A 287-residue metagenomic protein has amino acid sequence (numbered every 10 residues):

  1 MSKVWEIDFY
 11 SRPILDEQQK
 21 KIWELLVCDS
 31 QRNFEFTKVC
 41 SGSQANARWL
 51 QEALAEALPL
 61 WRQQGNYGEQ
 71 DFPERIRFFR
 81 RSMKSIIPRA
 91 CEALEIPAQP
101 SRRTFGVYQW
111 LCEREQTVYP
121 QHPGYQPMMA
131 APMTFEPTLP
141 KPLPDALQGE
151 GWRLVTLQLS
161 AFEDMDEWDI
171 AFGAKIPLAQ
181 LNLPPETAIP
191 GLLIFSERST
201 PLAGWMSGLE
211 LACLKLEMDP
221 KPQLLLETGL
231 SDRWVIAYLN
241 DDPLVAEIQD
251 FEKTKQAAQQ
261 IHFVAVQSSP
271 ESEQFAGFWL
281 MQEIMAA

Functional and structural regions predicted by a protein language model:
M1-A287: Secondary-structure boundary/capping micro-motif
